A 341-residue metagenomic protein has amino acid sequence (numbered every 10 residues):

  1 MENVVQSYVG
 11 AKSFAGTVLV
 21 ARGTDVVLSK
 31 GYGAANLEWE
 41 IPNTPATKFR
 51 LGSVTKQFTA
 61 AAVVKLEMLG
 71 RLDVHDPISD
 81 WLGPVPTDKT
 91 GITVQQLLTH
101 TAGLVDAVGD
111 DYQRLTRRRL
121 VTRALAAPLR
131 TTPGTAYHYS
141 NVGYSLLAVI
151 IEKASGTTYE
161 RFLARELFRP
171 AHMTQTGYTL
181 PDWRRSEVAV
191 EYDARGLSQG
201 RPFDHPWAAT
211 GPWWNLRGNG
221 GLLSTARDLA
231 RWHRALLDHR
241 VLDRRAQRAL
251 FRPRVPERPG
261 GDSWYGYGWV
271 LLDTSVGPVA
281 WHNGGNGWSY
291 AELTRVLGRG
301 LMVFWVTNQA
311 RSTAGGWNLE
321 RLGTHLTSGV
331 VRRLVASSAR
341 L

Functional and structural regions predicted by a protein language model:
M1, T47, V74, T90 (+5 more regions): Residue-level signature of the cytosolic catalytic core of signaling kinases
M1-K30, E152-T157, R161-R165, R169 (+1 more regions): Catalytic loop of the DD-peptidase/beta-lactamase superfamily, centered on the K-T-G motif and neighboring
N3-V4, S53, F58-A62, D73 (+13 more regions): Extracytoplasmic/secreted proteins, especially bacterial periplasmic and envelope-associated proteins
V9-T17, E38-Q96, T131-V142, R217-G220 (+1 more regions): Short active-site loop at a secondary-structure junction that contains or immediately precedes the catalytic residue(s)
A11, A35, L69, H100 (+3 more regions): Generic structural signal for alpha-helix termini and adjacent loop/cap motifs
T17-L19, R50, Q96-L98, H138 (+5 more regions): Structural recognition of the beta-strand scaffold that forms the well-ordered cores of secreted hydrolase catalytic
P45, R50-V54, L66-G109, A126 (+2 more regions): Active-site helix/loop module of the DD-peptidase/beta-lactamase fold, centered on the serine-lysine SxxK catalytic
R118-R130, S198-W214: The feature captures the short pre-catalytic strand/loop hairpin that immediately precedes and shapes the active-site
